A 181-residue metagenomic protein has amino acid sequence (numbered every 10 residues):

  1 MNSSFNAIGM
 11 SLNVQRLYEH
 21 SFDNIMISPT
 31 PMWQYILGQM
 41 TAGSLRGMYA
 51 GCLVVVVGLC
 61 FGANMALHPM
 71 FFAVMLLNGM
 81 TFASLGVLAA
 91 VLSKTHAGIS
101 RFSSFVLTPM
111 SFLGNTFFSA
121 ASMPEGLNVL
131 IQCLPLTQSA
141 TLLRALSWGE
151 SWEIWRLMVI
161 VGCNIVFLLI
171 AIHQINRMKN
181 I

Functional and structural regions predicted by a protein language model:
M1-G9: Long, hydrophobic alpha-helical segments
S11-A42: Helix-loop-helix units of permease transmembrane domains in multi-pass membrane transporters, especially ABC
V14-L17, D23-I27, K94, S104 (+2 more regions): Short amphipathic alpha-helical coupling elements at transmembrane boundaries
M32-S103, S151-A171: Alpha-helical transmembrane segments and their short interhelical loops
F61, S111-F167, N180-I181: Membrane-interfacial helix-loop-helix junctions in multi-pass membrane proteins
H173-I181: Short cytosolic juxtamembrane segments of multi-pass membrane proteins
